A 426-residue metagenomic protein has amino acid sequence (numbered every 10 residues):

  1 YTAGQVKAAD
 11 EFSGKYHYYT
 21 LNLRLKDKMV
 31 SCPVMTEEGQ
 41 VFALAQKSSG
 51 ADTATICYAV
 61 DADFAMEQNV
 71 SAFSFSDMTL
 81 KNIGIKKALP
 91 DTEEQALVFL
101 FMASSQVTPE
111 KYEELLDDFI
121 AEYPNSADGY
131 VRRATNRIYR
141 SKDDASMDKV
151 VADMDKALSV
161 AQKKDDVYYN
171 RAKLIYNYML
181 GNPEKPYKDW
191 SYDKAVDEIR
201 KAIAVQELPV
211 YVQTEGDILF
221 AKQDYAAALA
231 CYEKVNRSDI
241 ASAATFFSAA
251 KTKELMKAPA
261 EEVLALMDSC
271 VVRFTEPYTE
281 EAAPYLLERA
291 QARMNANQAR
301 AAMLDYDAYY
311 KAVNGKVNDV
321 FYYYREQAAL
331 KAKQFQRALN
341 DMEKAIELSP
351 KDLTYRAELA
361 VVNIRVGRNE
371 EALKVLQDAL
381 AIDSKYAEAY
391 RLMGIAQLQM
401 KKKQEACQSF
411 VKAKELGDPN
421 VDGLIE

Functional and structural regions predicted by a protein language model:
T2-V70: Active-site region of chymotrypsin-like
L44-V107: C-terminal cap/linker of serine protease catalytic domains
E122, V160, A204-V205, R237-S238 (+5 more regions): Structural marker of alpha-solenoid helical repeat scaffolds
G129, V167, Y211-V212, T245 (+6 more regions): TPR alpha-solenoid repeat register
R132, N170, T214, S248 (+5 more regions): Canonical tetratricopeptide repeat
Y139, D143, N177-Y178, A221 (+5 more regions): Register position in tetratricopeptide repeats
